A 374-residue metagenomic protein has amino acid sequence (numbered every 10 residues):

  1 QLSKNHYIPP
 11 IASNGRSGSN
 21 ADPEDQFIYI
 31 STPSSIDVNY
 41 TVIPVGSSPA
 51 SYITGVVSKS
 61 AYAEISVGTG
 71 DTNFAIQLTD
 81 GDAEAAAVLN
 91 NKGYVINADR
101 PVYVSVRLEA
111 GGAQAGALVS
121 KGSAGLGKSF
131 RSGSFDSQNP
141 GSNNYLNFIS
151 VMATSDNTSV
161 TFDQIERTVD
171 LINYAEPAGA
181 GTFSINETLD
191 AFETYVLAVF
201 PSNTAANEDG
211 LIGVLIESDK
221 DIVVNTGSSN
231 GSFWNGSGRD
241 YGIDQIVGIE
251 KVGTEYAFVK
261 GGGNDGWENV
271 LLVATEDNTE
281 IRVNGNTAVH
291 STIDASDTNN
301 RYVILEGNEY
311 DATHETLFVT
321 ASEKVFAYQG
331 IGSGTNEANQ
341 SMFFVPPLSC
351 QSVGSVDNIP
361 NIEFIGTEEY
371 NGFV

Functional and structural regions predicted by a protein language model:
Q1-V374: Extracellular lectin-like interaction modules
